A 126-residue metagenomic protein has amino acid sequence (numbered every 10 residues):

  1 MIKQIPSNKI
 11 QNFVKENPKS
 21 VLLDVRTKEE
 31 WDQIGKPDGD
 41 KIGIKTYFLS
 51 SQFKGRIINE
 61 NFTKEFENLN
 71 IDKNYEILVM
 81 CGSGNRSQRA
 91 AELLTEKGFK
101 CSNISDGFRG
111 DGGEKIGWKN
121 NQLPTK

Functional and structural regions predicted by a protein language model:
M1-S20, K28-E76, N85-K126: Rhodanese-like catalytic fold shared by cysteine-dependent sulfurtransferases and DSP/PTP-type phosphatases
D24: Conserved active-site aspartate in kinases
V79-M80: Short, surface-exposed ligand- or partner-binding patches at beta-edge/loop junctions that are enriched in aromatics
